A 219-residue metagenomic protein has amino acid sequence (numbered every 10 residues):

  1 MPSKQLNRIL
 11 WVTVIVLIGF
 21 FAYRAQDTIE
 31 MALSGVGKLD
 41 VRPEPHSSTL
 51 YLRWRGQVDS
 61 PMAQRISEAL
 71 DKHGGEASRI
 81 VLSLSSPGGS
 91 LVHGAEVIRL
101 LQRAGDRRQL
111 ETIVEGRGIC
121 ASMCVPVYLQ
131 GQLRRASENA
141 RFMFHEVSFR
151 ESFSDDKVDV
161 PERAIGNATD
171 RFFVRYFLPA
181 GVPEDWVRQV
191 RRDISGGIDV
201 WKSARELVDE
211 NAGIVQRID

Functional and structural regions predicted by a protein language model:
N7-R24: Hydrophobic membrane-insertion alpha-helices, especially the h-region of bacterial N-terminal signal peptides
G19-G35: Membrane-interface motif at the C-terminal end of an N-terminal transmembrane signal
A32-R65: STAS-typified acidic loop motif
A63-L70, G94-I98, C124-V125, L129 (+4 more regions): Extracytoplasmic/secreted envelope proteins and their assembly/folding machinery, especially bacterial periplasmic
E76-H93, E111-R117: Short, glycine-/small-residue-enriched flexible loop/hinge segments at domain edges that mediate gating
H93-Q109: Catalytic-core regions built around general acid/base machinery
G105-E151: Glycine-rich beta-to-alpha active-site loop
G105-R107, E151-D219: Charged, glycine-interspersed solvent-exposed loop segments at helix/strand-loop junctions that cap or gate access
